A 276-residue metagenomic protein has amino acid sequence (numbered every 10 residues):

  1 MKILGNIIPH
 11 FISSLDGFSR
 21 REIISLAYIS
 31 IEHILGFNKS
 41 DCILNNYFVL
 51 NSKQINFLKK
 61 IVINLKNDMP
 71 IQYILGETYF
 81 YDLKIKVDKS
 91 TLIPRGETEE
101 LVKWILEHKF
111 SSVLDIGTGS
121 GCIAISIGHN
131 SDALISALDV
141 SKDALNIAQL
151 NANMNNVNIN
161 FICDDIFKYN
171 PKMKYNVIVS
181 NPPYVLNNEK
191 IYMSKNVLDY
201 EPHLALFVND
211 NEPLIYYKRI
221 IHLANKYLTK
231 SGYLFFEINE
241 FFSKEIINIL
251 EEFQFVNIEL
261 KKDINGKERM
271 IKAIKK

Functional and structural regions predicted by a protein language model:
M1-L58: A short N-terminal interaction module
H33-E107: Conserved AdoMet
Q72, V185-N188, F241: Active-site beta-alpha loop architecture of Rossmann-like, nucleotide-cofactor-dependent enzymes
K84, L134, N158-N160, V256-E259: Conserved beta-strand segments of alpha/beta enzyme cores
G96-Y192, R219: Conserved SAM/SAH cofactor-binding pocket of Class I
I127, V197, I220-A224: Class I S-adenosylmethionine-dependent transferase superfamily signal
Y184-I215: Mobile active-site "lid"/loop adjacent to the S-adenosyl-L-methionine
D210-I274: Conserved Class I SAM-dependent methyltransferase catalytic core
